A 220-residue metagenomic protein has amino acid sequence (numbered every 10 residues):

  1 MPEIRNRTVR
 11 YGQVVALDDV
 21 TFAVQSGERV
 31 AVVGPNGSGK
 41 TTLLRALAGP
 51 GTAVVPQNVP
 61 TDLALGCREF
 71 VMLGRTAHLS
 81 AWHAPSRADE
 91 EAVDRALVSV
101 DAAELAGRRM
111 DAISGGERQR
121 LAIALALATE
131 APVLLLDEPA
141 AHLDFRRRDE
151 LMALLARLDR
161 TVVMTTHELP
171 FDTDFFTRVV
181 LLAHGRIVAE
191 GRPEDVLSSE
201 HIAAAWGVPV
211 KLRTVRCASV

Functional and structural regions predicted by a protein language model:
P2, A16-L17: Conserved structural motif at the start of ABC-family nucleotide-binding domains
V33-P35: The feature captures the beta-strand-to-loop junction immediately N-terminal to the Walker
R87-L105: Conserved ABC ATPase "signature" region
R109-I113, E117: Conserved ABC ATPase signature
L134-E138: Catalytic Walker B motif of ABC-type/P-loop ATPase nucleotide-binding domains
S199-V220: ABC ATPase nucleotide-binding domains
